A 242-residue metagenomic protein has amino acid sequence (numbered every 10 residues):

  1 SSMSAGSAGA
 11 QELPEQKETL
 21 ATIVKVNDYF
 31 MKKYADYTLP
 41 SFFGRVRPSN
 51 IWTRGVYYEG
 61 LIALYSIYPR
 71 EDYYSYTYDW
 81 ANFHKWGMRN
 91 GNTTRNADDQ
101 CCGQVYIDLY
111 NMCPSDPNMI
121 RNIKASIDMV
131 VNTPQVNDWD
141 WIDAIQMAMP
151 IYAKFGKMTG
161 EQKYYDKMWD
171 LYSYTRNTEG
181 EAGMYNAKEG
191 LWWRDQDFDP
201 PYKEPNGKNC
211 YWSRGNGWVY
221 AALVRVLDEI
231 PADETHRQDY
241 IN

Functional and structural regions predicted by a protein language model:
S1-Q11: Bacterial Sec-dependent N-terminal signal peptides
G9-N82, M112, D116-M129, Q162-K163 (+1 more regions): Low-complexity, Ser/Thr/Pro/Gly-enriched N-terminal "stalk/linker" regions
E12-P14, G55-E71, C101-S115, A148-E161 (+1 more regions): Well-ordered alpha-helical scaffold segments within catalytic/enzyme domains
E15-T19, N27-G55, I62, S66 (+5 more regions): Solvent-exposed loop and edge beta-strand segments that line ligand/cofactor-binding and catalytic clefts
A35, P69, K85-R89, P114 (+4 more regions): Helix-capping and short linker residues that terminate individual alpha-solenoid repeat units
Y73-W86, T94-V105, S126: A short glycine/small-residue-enriched secondary-structure motif
P117-Y152: Asp-box/WD-like beta-propeller blade repeats and closely related beta-sheet repeat scaffolds
I142-D143, A153-N242: Extended ligand-binding clefts on enzyme/binding-domain cores
